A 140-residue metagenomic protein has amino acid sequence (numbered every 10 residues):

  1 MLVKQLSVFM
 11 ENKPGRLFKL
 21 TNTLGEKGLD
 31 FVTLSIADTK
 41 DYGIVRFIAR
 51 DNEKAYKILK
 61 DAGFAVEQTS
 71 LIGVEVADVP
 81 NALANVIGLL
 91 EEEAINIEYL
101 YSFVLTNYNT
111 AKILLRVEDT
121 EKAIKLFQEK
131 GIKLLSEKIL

Functional and structural regions predicted by a protein language model:
M1-L140: A conserved regulatory-domain signal marking ACT and ACT-like small-molecule sensing domains and adjacent regulatory
